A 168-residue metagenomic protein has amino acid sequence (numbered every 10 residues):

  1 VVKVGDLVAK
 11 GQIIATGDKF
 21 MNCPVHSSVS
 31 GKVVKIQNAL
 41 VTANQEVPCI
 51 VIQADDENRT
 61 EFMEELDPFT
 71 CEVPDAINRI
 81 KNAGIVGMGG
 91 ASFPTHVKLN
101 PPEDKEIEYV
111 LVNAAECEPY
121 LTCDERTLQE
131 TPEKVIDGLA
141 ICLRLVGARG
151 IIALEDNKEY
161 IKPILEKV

Functional and structural regions predicted by a protein language model:
V1, T16, V25-S27: Short beta-strand-turn/beta-hairpin segments enriched in glycine/proline and small hydrophobics that form edge-strand
V2-K3, Q53: A structural detector for beta-sheet-dominated domains
K3-T16, K35: Short, well-structured beta-strand-loop connectors
M21-S27, K35-V168: Iron-sulfur-associated redox domains of electron-transfer enzymes in respiratory and anaerobic energy metabolism
